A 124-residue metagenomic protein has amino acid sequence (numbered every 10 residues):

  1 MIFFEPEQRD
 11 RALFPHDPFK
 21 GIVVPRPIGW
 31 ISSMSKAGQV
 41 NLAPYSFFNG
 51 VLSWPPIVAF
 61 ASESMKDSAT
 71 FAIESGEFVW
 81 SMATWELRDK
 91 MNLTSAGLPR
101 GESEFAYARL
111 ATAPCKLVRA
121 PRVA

Functional and structural regions predicted by a protein language model:
M1-N41, N49-A124: Active-site-proximal mixed secondary-structure blocks
